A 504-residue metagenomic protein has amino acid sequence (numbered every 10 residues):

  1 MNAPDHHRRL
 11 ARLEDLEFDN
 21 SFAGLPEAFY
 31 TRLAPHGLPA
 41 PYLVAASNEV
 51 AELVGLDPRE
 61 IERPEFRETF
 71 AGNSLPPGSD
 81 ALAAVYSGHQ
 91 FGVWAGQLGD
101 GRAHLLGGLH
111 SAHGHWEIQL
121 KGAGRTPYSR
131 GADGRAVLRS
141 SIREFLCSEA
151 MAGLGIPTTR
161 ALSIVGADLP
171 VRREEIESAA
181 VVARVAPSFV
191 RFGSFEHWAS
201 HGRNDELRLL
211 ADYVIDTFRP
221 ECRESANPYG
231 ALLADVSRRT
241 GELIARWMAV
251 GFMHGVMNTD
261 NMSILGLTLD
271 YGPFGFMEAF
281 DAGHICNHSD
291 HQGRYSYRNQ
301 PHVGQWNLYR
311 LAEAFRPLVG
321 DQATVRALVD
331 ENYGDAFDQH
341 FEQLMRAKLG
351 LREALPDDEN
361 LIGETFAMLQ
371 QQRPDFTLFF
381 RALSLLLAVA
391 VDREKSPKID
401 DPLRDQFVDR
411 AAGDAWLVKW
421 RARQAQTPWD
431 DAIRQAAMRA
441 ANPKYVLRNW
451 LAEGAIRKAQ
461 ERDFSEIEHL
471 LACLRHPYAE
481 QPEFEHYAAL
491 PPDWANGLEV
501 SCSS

Functional and structural regions predicted by a protein language model:
M1-S87, C286, H291-S504: Regulatory N- and C-terminal appendages and interdomain linkers associated with kinase/kinase-like NTP transferase
R12, D19-N20, P26-F29, Q90-V93 (+6 more regions): Short secondary-structure boundary micro-motifs
T31, T69, T126, T158-T159 (+8 more regions): Residue-identity detector for threonine
A34-P35, D133-R135, G230-A231: Short, contiguous strand/loop micro-motifs
A40-L43, N48-A226, E242, I264-L267 (+6 more regions): Conserved ATP-binding subdomain of kinase catalytic cores across diverse folds
S141, P170-H254, L265-M368: ATP-dependent phospho-/nucleotidyl transfer catalytic cores
V165-A167, M253-G255, L369-F376: Short, highly charged low-complexity linear segments
V256-M257, M262: Hydrophobic HxD+1 residue recognition
